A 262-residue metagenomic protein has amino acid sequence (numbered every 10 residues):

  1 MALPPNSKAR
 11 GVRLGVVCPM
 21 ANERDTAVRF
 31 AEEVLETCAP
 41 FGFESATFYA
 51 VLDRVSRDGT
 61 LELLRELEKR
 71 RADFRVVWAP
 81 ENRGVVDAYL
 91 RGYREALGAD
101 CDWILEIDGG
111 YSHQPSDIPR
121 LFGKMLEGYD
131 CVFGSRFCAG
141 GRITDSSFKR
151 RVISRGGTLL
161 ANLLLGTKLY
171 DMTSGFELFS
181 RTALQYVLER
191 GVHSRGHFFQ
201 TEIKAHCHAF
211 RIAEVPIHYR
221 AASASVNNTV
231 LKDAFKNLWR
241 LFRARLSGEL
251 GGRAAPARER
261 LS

Functional and structural regions predicted by a protein language model:
M1-L14, D53, G166, E189-S262: Hydrophobic helical membrane-anchoring modules
V12-C18, A27, V34, A46-V51: Hydrophobic targeting segments
E23-A39: Short, well-formed alpha-helical segments that are part of the catalytic scaffolds of diverse glycosyltransferases
E23-T26, S56, Q114: Donor nucleotide-sugar binding loop of glycosyltransferases
G42-V55, V77-A79: Short beta-strand/loop segment that forms part of the nucleotide-sugar
L52-E62, Y111: A conserved acidic beta->alpha catalytic loop
A79-G98, W103, P115-H197, A222-K236: Acceptor/aglycone-binding surface of glycosyltransferases and processive sugar-polymer synthases
